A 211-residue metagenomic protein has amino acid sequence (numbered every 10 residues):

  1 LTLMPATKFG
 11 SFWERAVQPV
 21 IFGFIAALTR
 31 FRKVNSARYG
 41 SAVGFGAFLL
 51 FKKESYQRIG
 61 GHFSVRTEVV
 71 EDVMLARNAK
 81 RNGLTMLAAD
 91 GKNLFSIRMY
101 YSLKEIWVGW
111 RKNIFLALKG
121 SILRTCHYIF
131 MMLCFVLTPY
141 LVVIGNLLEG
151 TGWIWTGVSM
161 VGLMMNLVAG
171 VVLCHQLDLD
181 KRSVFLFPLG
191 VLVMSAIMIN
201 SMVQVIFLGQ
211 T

Functional and structural regions predicted by a protein language model:
L1-R58, I114, S183-M194, M198-S201: Long helical/loop segments within the catalytic core of UDP-sugar-dependent glycosyltransferases, especially the large
T2-A27, E54-Q57, H62-T125: Catalytic donor/gating beta->alpha subdomain of glycosyltransferases that bind UDP-sugars
S41-A42, V205-T211: Short alpha-helical "patches" and their helix-cap loops
G44, D90-K92, I206: Short, solvent-exposed coil/turn segments
A47, G61-H62, Q210: Gly/Ser/Thr-rich helix-start
H127-L208: Membrane-embedded multi-pass helical conduit in multi-pass membrane proteins, especially envelope-biosynthetic
